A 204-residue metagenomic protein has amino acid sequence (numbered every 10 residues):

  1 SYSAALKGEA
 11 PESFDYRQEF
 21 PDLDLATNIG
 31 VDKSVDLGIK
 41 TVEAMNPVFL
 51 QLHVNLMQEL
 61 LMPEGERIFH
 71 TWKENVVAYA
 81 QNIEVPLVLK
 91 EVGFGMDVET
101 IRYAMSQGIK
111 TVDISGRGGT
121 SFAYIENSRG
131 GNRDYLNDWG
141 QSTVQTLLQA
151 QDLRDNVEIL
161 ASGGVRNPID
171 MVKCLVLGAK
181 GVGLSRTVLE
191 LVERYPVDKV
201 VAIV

Functional and structural regions predicted by a protein language model:
S1-R102, Q107, N132: Active-site entrance/lid segments in N-terminal catalytic domains of soluble metabolic enzymes
G30, Y195-P196: Glycine-centered helix-coil hinge/cap
H70-Y195, A202: Glycine-rich phosphate/ribose-binding loops and adjacent secondary-structure elements that form binding surfaces
